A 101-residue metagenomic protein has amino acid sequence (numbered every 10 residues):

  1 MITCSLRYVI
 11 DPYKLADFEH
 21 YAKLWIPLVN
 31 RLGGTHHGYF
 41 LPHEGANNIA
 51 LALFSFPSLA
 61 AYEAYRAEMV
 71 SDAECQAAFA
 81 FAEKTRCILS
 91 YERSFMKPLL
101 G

Functional and structural regions predicted by a protein language model:
I2-R7, F18, V29, A50-L53: Short, structured motif recognition centered on aromatic/hydrophobic residues
R7-P12, F54-S58: Short beta-strand-to-loop capping motifs
I10-H20: Short, surface-exposed ligand-recognition loops at beta-strand->loop->(often short) alpha-helix junctions that present
A16, A60-Y62, G101: Residue-level signal for secondary-structure boundary sites
H20-H37, S55-E92: An amphipathic, aromatic/His-enriched active-site/gating alpha helix that lines ligand/cofactor pockets
F40-H43: N-terminal secretory/targeting leader peptides
G45-N48: Short acidic/glycine-enriched loop/turn segments that link adjacent beta-strands
L89-G101: Long, low-complexity, Ser/Thr/Gly/Pro-rich intrinsically disordered segments that act as flexible linkers and assembly
